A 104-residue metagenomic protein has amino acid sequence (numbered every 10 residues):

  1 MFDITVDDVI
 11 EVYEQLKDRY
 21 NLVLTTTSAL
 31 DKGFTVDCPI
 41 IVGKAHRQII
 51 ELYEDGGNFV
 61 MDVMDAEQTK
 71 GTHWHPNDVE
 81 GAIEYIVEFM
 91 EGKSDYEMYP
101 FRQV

Functional and structural regions predicted by a protein language model:
M1-K44, T69-T72, Y99-V104: Negatively charged, low-complexity tracts enriched in Asp/Glu with abundant Ser/Thr
E11, D18, K32, E51 (+3 more regions): Intrinsically disordered, low-complexity segments enriched in small/polar residues
Y13, R19-N21, T27, I49 (+2 more regions): Generic N-terminal initiation segments characterized by hydrophobic and/or small/turn-forming residues
T35, V60-V63, K93: Intrinsically disordered, low-complexity peptide-like regions
A45-E84: Intrinsically disordered, low-complexity regulatory segments enriched in Ser/Thr/Pro and charged residues
H75-V104: Amphipathic alpha-helical binding modules
